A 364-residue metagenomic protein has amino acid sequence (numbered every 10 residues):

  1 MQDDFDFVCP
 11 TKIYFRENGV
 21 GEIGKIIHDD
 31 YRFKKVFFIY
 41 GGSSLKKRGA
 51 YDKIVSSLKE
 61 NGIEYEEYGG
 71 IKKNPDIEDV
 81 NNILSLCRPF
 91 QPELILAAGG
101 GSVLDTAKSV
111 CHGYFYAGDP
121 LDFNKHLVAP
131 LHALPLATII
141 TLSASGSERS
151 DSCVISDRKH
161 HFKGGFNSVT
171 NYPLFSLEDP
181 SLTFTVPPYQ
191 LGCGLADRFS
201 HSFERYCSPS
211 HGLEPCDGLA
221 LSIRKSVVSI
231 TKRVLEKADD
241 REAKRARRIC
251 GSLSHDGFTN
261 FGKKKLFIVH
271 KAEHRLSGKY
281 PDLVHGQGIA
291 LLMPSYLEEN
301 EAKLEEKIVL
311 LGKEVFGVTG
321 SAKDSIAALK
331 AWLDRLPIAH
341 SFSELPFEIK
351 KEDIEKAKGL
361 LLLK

Functional and structural regions predicted by a protein language model:
M1-L94: ATP/NTP phosphate-donor binding region
Q2-D3, V80-P92, R241-N260, L266-K279: Short, hydrophobic/aliphatic alpha-helical segments
R16, F38, D76, G101 (+8 more regions): Buried hydrophobic positions in well-ordered alpha/beta secondary-structure cores of metabolic enzymes
E78-P180: Glycine/threonine-rich beta-strand-loop-alpha-helix active-site module that forms ligand/phosphate-binding
S152-K264: Carboxylate- and glycine-rich phosphate/diphosphate-binding segment that chelates Mg2+/Mn2+
F199-F203, R247-F258, M293, L329 (+2 more regions): Short alpha-helical scaffolding segments that buttress acidic/His motifs in well-ordered protein cores
K264-D324: C-terminal catalytic subdomain
L311-K364: C-terminal charged capping/lid subdomain of soluble metabolic enzymes
